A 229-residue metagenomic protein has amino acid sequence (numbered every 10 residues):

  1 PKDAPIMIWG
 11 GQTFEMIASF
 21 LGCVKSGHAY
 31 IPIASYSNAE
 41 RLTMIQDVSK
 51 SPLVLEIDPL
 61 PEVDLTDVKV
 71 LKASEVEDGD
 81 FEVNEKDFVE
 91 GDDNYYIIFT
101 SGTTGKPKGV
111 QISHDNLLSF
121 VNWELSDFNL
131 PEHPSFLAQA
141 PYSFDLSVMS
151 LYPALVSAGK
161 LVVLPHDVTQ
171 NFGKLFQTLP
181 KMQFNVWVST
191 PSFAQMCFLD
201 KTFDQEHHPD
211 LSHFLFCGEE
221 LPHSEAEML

Functional and structural regions predicted by a protein language model:
P1-D115, F128-N129, A158: Carrier-protein-dependent adenylate-forming modules in NRPS/ANL systems
I6, C23, N94, T100-T103 (+5 more regions): Conserved S/T- and glycine-rich ATP-binding loop of Class I adenylate-forming
G11, L60, A140-S143, D167-V168 (+2 more regions): Adenylate-forming
S19, V63-D64, E124, C197 (+2 more regions): Hydrophobic packing residues within well-ordered alpha-helices of enzyme cores
E40-R41, N171-K174, S224-E225: Short acidic active-site motifs
Q46-S49, L130, F203-D210: Short, conserved loop/helix-junction motifs that constitute active-site signature segments in enzyme catalytic cores
S51, V89, F184, H208-L211: Core-facing hydrophobic residues within beta-strands of well-ordered domains
K108-L137, D145-N185: Conserved AMP-binding/adenylation subdomain of ANL enzymes
